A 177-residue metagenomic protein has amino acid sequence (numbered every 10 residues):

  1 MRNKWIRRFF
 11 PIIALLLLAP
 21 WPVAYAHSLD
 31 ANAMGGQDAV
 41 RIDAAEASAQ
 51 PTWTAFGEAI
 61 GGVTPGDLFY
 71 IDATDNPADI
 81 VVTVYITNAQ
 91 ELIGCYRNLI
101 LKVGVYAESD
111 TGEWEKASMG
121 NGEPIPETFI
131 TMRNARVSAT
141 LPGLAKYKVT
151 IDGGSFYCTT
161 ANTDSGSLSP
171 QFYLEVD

Functional and structural regions predicted by a protein language model:
R2-G61, N162-L168: Short, polar/proline-rich extracytoplasmic segments that appear immediately after membrane translocation
N3, R8, N98, N134-V137 (+1 more regions): Positively charged, low-complexity intrinsically disordered regions
H27-S28, G61-N121: Surface-exposed interaction patch
D38-G61, E91-R97, Y106-D110, P142-A145 (+3 more regions): Acidic, polar-rich N-terminal leader regions of halophilic archaeal proteins
V40, F69-I71, I80-I86, L101-V105 (+3 more regions): Hydrophobic beta-strand residues in large extracellular and virion-surface proteins
F56-T64, T74, G122-K146: Solvent-exposed, conformationally flexible loop/turn segments
N76, N134-D177: C-terminal, structured domain-capping segment
